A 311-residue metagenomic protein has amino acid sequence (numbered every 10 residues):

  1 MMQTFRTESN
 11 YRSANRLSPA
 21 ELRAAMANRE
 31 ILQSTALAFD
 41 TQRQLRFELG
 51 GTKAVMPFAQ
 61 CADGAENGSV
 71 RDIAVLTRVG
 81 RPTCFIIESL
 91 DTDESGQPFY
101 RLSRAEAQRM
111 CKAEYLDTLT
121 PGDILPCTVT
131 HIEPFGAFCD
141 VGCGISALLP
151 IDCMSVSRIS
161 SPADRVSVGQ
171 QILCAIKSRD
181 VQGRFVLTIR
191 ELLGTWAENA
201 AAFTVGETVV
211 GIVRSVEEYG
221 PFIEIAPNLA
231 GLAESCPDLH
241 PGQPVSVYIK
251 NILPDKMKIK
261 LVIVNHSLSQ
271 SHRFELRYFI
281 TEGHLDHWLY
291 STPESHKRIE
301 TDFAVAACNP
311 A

Functional and structural regions predicted by a protein language model:
M1-G51, V70-F99, P126, P134 (+3 more regions): OB-fold/S1-family RNA-binding modules
A20-L22, M110-L119, E191-E207, S271-R277: DE-rich acidic low-complexity regions and acidic surface loops
R46-G50, V55-A59, R101-A105, F138-G142 (+5 more regions): Short, acidic/hydrophobic/Gly-rich beta-strand patch recurrent on exposed beta strands that often constitutes part
K53-T77, R109-P121, S146-V168, G194-A197 (+1 more regions): A cross-kingdom feature marking solvent-exposed beta-strand/loop segments within repeated, beta-rich binding/scaffold
L90, A105-Q108, H131-I132: Mid-sequence acidic-hydrophobic segments that form the walls of catalytic/ligand-binding cavities or oligomerization
L119-L149, S157, L173, R179-D180 (+2 more regions): Surface-exposed interaction/gating patches
L187, P221-E224, L232-E234, G242 (+1 more regions): Extended hydrophobic-aromatic, low-complexity segments
